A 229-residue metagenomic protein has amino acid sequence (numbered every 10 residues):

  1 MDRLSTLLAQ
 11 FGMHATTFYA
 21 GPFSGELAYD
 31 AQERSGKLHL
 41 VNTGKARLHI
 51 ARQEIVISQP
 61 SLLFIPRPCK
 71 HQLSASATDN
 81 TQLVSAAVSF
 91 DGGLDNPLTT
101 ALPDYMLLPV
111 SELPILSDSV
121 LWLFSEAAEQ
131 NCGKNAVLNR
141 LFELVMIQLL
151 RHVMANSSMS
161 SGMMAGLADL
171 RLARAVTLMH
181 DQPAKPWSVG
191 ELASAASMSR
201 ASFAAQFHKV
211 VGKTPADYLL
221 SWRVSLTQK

Functional and structural regions predicted by a protein language model:
M1-S58, C69-H71: Generic protein-terminus/edge-of-domain signal
D2-T17, C69-A128, M146-S158: A hydrophobic/aromatic-rich effector-binding and dimerization subdomain of bacterial HTH-type transcriptional regulators
V41-T43, P66, S76, Q182: A short, compositionally biased micro-patch
E129-L141, M163-A165: All-alpha amphipathic helical-bundle segments outside canonical DNA-binding/catalytic cores that form hydrophobic
R140, L144-Q148, S221: Short, residue-level hotspots on alpha-helical faces of the histone-fold and other alpha-helical interaction modules
S157-M163, V211: Short, Lys/Arg-enriched N-terminal segment that forms or immediately precedes the first helix of a structured domain
R174-D181, K185-A193, M198-S199, A205-K229: Terminal helix-turn-helix DNA-binding modules in bacterial transcription factors
